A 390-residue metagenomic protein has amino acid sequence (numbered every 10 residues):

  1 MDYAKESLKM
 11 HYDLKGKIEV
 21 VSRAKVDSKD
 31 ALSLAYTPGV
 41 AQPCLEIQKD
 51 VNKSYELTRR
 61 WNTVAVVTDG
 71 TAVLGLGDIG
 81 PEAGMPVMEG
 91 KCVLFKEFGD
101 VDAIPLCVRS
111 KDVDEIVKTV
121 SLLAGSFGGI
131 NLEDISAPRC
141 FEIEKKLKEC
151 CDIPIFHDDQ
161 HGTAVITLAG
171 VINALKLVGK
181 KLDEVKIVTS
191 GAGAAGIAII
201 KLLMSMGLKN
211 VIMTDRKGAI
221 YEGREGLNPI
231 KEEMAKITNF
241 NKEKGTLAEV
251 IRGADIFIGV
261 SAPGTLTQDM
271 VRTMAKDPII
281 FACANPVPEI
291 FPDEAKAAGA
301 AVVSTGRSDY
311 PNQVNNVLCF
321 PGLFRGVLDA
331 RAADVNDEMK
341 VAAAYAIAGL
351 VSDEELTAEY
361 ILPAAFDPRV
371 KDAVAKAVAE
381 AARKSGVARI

Functional and structural regions predicted by a protein language model:
M1-I155, A375, A381, S385-R389: N-terminal ligand-binding/catalytic initiation module
Y12, Y55-R60, K96-E97, L122-A124 (+8 more regions): Solvent-exposed alpha-helices and their adjacent loops that cap or buttress functional pockets in soluble metabolic
D69-T71, I79, V108-R109, D134-A137 (+5 more regions): Short, ordered loop/turn segments at secondary-structure junctions
L74, I79-G99, H157, V165-A262: Glycine-rich phosphate/diphosphate-binding loop of Rossmann-like nucleotide-binding domains
P105, N131-D134, I155-D158, T189 (+5 more regions): General beta-strand structural signal in soluble alpha/beta enzymes
D158, V178-K180, A282-I390: Adenosine-phosphate binding glycine-rich loop
E232-A301, R307-D309: Rossmann-like adenosine-cofactor binding region
